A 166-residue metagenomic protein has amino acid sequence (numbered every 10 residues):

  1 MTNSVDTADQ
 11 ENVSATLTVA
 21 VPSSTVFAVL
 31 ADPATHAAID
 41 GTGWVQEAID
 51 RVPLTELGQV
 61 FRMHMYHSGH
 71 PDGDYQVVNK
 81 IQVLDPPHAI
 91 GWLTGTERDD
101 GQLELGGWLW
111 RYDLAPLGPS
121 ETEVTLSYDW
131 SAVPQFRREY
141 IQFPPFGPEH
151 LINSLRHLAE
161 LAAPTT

Functional and structural regions predicted by a protein language model:
M1-V52, E56: Hydrophobic ligand-binding cavity/cleft-lining segments
Q10-T18, V60, Q76, A89 (+2 more regions): Intrinsic-disorder/low-complexity, polar/charged segments enriched in Ser/Thr/Lys/Arg/Asp/Glu/Gln
V21, G69, R98, W130-P134: Beta-strand elements of well-folded, non-transmembrane domains
T25-L30, H36, F61-M63, I81 (+3 more regions): Hydrophobic pocket/interface hotspot
L54-R62, D85-W92: Short, hydrophobic/aromatic-rich segments at coil-to-beta transitions
S68-E121, E160: Hydrophobic-ligand binding "helix-grip"
D129-T166: A conserved amphipathic terminal alpha-helix motif
